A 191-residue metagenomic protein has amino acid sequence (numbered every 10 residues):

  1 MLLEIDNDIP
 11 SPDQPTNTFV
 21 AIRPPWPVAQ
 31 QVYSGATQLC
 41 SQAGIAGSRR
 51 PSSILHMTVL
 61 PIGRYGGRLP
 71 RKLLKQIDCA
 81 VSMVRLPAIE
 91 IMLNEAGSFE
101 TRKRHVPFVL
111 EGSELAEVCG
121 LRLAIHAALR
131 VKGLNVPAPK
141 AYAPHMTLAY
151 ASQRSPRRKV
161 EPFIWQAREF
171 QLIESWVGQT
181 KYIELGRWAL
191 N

Functional and structural regions predicted by a protein language model:
M1-N191: Histidine-dependent nucleotide/RNA phosphoesterase domain, centered on the 2H-phosphoesterase fold with its duplicated
